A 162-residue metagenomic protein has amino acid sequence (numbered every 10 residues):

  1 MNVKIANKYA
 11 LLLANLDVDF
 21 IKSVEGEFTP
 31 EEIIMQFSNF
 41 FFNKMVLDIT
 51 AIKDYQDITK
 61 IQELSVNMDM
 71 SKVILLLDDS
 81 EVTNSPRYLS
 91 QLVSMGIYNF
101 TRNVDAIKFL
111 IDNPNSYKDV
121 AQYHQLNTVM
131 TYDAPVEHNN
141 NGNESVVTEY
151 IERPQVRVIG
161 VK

Functional and structural regions predicted by a protein language model:
M1-H138: Long, basic/Gly/Ser/Thr-rich N-terminal segments that mediate initial subcellular attachment or targeting
N140-K162: Walker A/P-loop phosphate-binding motif and the immediately C-terminal alpha-helix
